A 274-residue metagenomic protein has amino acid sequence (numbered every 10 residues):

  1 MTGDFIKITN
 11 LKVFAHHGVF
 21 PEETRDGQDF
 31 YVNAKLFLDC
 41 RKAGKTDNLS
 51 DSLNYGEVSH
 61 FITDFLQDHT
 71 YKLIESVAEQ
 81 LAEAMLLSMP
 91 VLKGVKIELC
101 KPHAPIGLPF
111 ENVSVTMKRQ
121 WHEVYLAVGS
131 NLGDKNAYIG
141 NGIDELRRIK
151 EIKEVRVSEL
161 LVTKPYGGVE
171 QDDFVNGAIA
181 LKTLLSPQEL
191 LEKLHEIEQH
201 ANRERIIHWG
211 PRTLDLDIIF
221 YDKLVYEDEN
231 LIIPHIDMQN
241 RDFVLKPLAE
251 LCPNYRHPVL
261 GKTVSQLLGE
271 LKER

Functional and structural regions predicted by a protein language model:
M1-L126, S130: N-terminal, polar/charged subdomain of small-to-medium soluble alpha/beta proteins
L36-L38, S130, A180-T183, D222-K223: Short beta-strand-to-loop capping motifs
D39-C40, G44, W121-E123, Y166-D173 (+2 more regions): Flexible, gly/pro- and Lys/Arg-enriched active-site loops
G44-G56, N141, R148-S186: Short, surface-exposed acidic-centric catalytic microdomains
L81, M85-L86, L146-R147, L194: Hydrophobic C-terminal alpha-helix "anchor/cap" residues
L92-K96, I152-S158, P211: A short coil-to-beta-strand element that immediately follows conserved catalytic motifs
E98-P102, L160-V162, I219-Y221: Short loop/turn motifs enriched for small/polar and acidic residues
E123-I143, E151: Extended accessory regions or peripheral subdomains of proteins
